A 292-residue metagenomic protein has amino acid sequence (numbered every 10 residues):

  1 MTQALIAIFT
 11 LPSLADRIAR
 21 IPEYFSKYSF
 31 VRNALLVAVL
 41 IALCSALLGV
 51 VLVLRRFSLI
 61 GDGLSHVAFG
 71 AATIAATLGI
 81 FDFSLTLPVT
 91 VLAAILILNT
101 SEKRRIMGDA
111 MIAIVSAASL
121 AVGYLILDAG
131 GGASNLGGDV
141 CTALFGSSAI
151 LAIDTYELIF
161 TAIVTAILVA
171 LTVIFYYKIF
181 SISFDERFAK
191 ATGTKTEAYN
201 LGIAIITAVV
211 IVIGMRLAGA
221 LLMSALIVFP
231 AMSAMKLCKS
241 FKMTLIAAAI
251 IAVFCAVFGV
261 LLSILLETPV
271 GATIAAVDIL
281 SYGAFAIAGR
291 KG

Functional and structural regions predicted by a protein language model:
M1-L43: Membrane-interfacial amphipathic/re-entrant helices at transmembrane-helix boundaries
T2-T10, G271-G292: Cytosolic-side transmembrane-helix boundaries in multi-pass membrane proteins
L11, I18-I21, L120-V173: Transmembrane helix-bundle core of multi-pass membrane transporters and related energy-transducing complexes
V31-A42, I80-V91, A162-I163, V212-A225 (+1 more regions): Structural signature of hydrophobic alpha-helical transmembrane segments
V50-S134, A234-I246, S263-E267, R290-K291: Short loop segments and helix-boundary regions at transmembrane helix junctions of multi-pass inner-membrane proteins
V67-T77, V115-I126, G146, T196-I206 (+2 more regions): Small-residue-rich segments of transmembrane alpha-helices in multi-pass membrane proteins, especially helix faces
A170-I203: Membrane-helix/interface signature in polytopic inner-membrane proteins
R216-A272: Transmembrane alpha-helical segments in multi-pass inner-membrane proteins
